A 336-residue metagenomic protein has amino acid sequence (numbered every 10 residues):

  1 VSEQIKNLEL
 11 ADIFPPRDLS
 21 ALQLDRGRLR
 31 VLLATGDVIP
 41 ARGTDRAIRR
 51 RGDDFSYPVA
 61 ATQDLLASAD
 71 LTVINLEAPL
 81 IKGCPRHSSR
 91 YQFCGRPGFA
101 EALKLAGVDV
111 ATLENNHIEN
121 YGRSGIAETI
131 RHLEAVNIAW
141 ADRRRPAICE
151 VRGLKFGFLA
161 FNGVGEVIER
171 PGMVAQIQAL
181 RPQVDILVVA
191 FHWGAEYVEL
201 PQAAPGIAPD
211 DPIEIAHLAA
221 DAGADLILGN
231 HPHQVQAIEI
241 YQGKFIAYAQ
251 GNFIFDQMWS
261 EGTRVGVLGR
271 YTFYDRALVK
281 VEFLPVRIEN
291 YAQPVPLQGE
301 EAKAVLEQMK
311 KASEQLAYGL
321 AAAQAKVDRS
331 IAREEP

Functional and structural regions predicted by a protein language model:
V1-P336: Acidic, metal/ion-coordinating pockets
